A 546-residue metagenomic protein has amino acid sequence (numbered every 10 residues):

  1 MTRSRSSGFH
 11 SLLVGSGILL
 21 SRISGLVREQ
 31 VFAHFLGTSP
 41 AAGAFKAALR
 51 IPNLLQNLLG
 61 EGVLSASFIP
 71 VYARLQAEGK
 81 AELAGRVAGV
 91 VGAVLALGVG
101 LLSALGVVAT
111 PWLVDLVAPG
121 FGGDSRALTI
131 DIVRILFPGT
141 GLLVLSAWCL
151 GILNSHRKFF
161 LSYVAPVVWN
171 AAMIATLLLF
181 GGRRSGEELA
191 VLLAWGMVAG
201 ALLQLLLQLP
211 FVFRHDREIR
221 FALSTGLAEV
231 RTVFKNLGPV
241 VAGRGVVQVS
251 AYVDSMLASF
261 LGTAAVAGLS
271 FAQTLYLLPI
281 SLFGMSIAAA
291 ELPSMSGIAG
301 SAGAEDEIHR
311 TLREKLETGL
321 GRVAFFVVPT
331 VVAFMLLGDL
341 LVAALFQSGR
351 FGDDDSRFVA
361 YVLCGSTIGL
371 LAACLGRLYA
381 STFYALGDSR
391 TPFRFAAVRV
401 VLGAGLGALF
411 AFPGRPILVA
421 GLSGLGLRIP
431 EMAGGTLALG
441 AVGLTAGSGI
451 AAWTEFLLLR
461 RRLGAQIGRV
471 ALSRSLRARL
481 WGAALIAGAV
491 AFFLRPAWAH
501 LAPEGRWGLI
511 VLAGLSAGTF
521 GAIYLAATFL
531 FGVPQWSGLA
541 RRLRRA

Functional and structural regions predicted by a protein language model:
M1-A546: Membrane-embedded alpha-helical bundles of multi-pass transporters/translocases, especially carrier/permease families
